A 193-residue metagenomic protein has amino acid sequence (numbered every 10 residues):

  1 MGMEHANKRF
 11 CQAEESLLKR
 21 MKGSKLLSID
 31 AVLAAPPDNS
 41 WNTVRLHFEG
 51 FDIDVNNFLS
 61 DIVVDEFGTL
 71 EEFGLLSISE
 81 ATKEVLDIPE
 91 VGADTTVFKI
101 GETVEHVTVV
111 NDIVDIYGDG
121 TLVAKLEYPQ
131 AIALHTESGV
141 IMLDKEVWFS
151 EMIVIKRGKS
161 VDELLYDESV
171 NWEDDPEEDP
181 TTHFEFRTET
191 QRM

Functional and structural regions predicted by a protein language model:
M1-M193: Surface-exposed, interaction-prone regions used to assemble/regulate multi-protein complexes
